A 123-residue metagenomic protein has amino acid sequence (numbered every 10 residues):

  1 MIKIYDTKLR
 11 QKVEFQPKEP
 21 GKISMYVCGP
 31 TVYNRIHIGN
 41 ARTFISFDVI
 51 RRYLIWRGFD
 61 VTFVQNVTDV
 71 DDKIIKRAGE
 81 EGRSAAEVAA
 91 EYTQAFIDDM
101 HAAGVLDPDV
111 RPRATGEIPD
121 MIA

Functional and structural regions predicted by a protein language model:
M1-A123: N-terminal Rossmann-like or analogous alpha/beta NTP/dinucleotide-binding catalytic cores that position adenine
